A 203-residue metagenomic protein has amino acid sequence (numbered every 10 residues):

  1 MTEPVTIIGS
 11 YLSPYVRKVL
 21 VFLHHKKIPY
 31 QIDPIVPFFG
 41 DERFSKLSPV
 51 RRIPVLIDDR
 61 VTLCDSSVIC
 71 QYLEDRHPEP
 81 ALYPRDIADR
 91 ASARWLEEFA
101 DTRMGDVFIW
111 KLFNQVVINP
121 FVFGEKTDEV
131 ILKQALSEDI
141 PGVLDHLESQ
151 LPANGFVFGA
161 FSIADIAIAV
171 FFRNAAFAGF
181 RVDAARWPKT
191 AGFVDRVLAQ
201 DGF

Functional and structural regions predicted by a protein language model:
M1-Q134: GST-like domain detector, emphasizing the conserved glutathione-binding G-site in the N-terminal thioredoxin-like
E3, A100-A199: GST-like fold's C-terminal all-alpha helical module
